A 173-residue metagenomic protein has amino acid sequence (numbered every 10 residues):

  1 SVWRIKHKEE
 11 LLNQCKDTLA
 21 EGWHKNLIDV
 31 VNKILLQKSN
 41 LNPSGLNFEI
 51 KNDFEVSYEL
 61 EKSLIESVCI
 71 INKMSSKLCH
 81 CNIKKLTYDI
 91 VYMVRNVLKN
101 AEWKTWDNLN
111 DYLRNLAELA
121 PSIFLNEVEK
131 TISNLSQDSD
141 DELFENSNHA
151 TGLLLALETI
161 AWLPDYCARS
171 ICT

Functional and structural regions predicted by a protein language model:
S1-T173: Non-catalytic all-alpha helical scaffold/repeat segments
